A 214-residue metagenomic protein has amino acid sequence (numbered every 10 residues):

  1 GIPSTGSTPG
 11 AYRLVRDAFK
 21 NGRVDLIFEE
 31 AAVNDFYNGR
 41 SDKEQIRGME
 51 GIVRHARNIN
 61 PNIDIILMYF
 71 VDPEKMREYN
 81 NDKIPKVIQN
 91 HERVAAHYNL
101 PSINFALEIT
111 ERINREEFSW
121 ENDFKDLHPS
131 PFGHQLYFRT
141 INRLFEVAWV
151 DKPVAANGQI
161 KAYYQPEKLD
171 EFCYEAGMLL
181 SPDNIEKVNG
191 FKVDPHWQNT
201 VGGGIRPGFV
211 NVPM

Functional and structural regions predicted by a protein language model:
I2-T5, S130: Histidine-bearing beta->alpha loop at or near hydrolase active sites
S4-L14: Structural motif
Y12-V154, G203: Alpha-helical cap/lid subdomain in secreted, periplasmic, or secretory-pathway luminal O-acyl-processing enzymes
Q135, R139-M214: Conserved catalytic region of serine esterases and O-acyltransferases that act on ester linkages in lipids
